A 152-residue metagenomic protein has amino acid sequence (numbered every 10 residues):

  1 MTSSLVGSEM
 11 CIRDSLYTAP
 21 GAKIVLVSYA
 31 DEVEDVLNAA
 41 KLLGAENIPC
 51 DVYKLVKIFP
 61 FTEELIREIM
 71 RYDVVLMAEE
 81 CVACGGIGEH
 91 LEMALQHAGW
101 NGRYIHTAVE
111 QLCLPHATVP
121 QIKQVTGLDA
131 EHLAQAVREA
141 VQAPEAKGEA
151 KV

Functional and structural regions predicted by a protein language model:
M1-G7, C11-I12: Single conserved hydrophobic/aromatic residue that forms the stacking wall/gate of nucleotide- or nucleobase-binding
S8-E9, N38-E46, R67-M70, L91-H97 (+1 more regions): Short, solvent-exposed amphipathic alpha-helical segments in soluble enzyme and RNA/protein-processing domains
S15-G21, R67-I69, A98: Solvent-exposed alpha-helices and their adjacent loops that cap or buttress functional pockets in soluble metabolic
I24-V25, V74: Structural motif
V25-P49, Y53-L65: Redox- and metal-dependent alpha/beta enzyme cores, enriched for Fe-S-associated oxidoreductases and cofactor-handling
D31-E32, E80-C84, L112: Short glycine-rich anion-binding loops that position phosphate/pyrophosphate groups of nucleotides and phosphorylated
K57-H97: Glycine-rich, anion-gripping cofactor-binding loops and their flanking helix/strand elements in enzyme active sites
E89-V152: Peripheral docking tails and interdomain loops at the edges of cofactor- or intermediate-handling domains
